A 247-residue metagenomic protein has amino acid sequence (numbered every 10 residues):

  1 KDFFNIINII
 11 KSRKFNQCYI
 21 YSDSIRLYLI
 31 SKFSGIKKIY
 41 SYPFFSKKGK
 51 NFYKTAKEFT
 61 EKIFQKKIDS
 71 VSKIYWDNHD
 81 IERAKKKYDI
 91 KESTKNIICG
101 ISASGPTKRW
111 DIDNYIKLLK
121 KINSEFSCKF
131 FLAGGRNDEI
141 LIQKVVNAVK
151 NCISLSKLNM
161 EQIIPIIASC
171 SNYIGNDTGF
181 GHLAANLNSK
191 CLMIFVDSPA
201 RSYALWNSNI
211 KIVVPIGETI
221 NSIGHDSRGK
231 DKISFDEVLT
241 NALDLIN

Functional and structural regions predicted by a protein language model:
K1-N247: Catalytic machinery of carbohydrate-active enzymes, primarily nucleotide-sugar-dependent glycosyltransferases
